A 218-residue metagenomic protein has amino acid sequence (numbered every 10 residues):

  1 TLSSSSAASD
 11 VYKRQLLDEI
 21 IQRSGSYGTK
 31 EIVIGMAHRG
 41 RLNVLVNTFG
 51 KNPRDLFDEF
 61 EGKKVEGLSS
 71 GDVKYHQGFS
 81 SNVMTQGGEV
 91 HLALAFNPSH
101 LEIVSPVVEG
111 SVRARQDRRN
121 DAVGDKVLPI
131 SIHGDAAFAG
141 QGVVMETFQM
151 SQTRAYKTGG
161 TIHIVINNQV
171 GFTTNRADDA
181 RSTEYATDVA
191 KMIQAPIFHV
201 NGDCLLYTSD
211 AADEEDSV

Functional and structural regions predicted by a protein language model:
T1-A8, Y12, Y207-V218: Single conserved hydrophobic/aromatic residue that forms the stacking wall/gate of nucleotide- or nucleobase-binding
S6-I162, I166-S182, I193-A195: Conserved internal helical-beta-strand scaffold that buttresses enzyme catalytic cores
Y75, F79, T85, C204 (+1 more regions): Low-complexity, compositionally biased segments
Y185-L206: Conserved thiamine diphosphate
